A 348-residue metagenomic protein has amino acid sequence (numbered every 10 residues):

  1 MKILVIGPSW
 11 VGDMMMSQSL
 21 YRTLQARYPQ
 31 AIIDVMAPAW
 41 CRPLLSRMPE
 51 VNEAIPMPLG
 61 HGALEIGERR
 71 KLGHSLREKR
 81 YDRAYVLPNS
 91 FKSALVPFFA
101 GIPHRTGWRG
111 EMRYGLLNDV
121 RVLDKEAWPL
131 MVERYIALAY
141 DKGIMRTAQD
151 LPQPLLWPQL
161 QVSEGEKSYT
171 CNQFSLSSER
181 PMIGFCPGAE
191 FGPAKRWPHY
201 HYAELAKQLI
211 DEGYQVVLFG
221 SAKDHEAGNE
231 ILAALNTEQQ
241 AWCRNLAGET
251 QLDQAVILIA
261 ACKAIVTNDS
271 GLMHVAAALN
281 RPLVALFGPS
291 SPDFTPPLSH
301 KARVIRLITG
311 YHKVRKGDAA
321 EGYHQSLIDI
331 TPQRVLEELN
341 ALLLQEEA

Functional and structural regions predicted by a protein language model:
M1-A348: Catalytic machinery of carbohydrate-active enzymes, primarily nucleotide-sugar-dependent glycosyltransferases
